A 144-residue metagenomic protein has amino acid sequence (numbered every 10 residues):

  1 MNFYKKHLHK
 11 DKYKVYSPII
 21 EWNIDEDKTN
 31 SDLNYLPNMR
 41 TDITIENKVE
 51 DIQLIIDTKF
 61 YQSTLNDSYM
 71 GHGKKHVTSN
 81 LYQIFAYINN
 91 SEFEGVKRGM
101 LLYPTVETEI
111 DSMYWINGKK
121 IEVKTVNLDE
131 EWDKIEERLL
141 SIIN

Functional and structural regions predicted by a protein language model:
M1-N144: Catalytic core segments in nucleotide and nucleic-acid processing enzymes
